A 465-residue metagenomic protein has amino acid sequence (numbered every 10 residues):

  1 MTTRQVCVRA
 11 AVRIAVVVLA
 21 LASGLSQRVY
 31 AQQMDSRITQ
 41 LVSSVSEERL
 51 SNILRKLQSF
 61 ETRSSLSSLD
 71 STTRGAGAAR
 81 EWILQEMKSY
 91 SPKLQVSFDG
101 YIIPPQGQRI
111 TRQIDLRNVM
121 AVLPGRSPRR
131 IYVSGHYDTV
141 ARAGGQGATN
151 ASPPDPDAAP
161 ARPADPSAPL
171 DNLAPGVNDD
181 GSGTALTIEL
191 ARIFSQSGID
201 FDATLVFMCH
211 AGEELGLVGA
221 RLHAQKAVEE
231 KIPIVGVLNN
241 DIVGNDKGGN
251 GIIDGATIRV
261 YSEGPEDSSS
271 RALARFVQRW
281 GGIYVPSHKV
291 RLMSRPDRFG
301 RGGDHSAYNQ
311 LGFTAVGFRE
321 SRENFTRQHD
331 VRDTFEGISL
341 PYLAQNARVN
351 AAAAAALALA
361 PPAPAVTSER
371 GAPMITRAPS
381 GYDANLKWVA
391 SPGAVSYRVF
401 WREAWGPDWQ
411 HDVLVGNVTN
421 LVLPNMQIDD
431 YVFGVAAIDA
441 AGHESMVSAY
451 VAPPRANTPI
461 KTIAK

Functional and structural regions predicted by a protein language model:
Q33-R74, F325-D333: N-terminal capping segment at the start of a domain
N52-P124, R291: A non-catalytic alpha/beta surface segment that caps or lines the substrate-entry region of metallo-dependent hydrolase
Q58, V243-R259, M293-P362: Active-site-adjacent mobile loop/cap segments within catalytic or ligand-binding domains
A121, V133, T139, G144-G216 (+1 more regions): Alpha-helical metal-binding/catalytic segments enriched in His/Glu/Asp
P128, H210-A307, L311-A315: Metal-dependent peptidase/peptidase-like ectodomains
Y382-G393: Conserved aromatic anchor
L423-E444: Beta-strand-rich modules
A440-A464: Extracellular fibronectin type III
